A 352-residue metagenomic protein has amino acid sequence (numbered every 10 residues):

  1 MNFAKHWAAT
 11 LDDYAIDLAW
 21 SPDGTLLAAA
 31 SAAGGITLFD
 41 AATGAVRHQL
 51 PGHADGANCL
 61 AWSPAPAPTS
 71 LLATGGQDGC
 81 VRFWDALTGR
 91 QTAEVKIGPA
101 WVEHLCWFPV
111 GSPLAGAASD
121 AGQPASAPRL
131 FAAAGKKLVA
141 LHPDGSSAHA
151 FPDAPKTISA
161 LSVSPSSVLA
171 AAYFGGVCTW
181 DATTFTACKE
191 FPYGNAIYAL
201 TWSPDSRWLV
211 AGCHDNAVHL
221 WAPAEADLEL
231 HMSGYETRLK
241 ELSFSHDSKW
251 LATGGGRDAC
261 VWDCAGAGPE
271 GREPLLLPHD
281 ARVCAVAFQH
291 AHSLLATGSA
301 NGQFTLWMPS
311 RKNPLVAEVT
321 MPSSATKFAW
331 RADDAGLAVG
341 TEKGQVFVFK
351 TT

Functional and structural regions predicted by a protein language model:
M1-T352: WD40-repeat beta-propeller superdomains and closely related acidic/aromatic-rich repeat-like regions
